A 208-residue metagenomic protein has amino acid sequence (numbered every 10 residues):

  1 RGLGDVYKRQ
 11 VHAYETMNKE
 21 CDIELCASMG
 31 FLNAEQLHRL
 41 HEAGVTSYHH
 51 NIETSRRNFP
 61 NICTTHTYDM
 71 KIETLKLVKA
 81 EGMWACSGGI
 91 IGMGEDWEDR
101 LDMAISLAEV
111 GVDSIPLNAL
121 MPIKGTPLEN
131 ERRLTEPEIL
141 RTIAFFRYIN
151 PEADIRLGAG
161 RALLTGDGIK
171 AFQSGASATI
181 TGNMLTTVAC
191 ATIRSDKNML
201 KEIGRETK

Functional and structural regions predicted by a protein language model:
R1-Y7: Short, small-residue-biased leader/transition segments that mark boundaries at the very start of proteins
D5, R57-I62, K124-E129: A short acidic, helix-capping loop that chelates divalent metal ions and anchors anionic groups
K8-H41, S47, I52-R56, I91-D99: Canonical radical SAM enzyme core domain
K8-R9, C63-M70, E95-D102, N130-E138: Alpha-helix N-cap and loop-to-helix initiation/capping positions
R9-K19, E35-E42, M70-A80, D102-E109 (+3 more regions): Alpha-helical scaffolding segments of alpha/beta enzyme cores, especially the outer helices of TIM-barrel or partial
K19-C21, A108-K208: Auxiliary Fe-S-binding modules of radical SAM enzymes
E24-G30, H49-N51, C86-I90, P116-N118 (+2 more regions): A cross-family glycoside hydrolase active-site/sugar-binding cleft signature
N33-L40, G94-S106, A162-S174: Catalytic cores of alpha/beta
